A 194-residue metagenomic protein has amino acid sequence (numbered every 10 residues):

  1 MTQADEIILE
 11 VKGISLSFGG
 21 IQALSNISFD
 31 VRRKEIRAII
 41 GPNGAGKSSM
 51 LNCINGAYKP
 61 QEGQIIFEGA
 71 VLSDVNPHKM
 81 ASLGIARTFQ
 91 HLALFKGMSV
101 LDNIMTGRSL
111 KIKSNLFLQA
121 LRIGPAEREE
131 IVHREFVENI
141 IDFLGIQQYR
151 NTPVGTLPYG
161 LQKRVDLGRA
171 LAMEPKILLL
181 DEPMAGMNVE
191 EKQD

Functional and structural regions predicted by a protein language model:
T2-D194: Glycine-rich phosphate-binding loops of nucleotide-dependent enzymes
